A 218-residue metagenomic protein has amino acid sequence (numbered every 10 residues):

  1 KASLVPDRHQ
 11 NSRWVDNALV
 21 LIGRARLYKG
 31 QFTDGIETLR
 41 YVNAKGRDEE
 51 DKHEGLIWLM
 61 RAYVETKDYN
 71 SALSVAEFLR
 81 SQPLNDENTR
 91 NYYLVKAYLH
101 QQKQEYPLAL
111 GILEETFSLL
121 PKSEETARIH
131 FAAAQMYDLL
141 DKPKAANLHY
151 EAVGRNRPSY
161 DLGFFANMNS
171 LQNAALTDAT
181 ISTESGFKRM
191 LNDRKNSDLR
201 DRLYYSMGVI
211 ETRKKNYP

Functional and structural regions predicted by a protein language model:
K1-P218: Acidic, polar-rich low-complexity tracts and alpha-helical solenoid repeat scaffolds
